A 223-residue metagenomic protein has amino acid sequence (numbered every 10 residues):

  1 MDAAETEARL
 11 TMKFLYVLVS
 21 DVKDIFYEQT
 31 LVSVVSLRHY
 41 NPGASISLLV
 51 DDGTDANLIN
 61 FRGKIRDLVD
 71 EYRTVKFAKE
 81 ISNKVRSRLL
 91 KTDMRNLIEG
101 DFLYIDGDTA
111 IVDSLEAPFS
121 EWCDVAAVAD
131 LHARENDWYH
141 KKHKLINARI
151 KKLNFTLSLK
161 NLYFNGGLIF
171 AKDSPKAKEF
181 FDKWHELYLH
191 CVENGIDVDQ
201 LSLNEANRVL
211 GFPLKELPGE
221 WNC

Functional and structural regions predicted by a protein language model:
R9-C223: Glycosyltransferase catalytic domains, chiefly GT-A lineage
